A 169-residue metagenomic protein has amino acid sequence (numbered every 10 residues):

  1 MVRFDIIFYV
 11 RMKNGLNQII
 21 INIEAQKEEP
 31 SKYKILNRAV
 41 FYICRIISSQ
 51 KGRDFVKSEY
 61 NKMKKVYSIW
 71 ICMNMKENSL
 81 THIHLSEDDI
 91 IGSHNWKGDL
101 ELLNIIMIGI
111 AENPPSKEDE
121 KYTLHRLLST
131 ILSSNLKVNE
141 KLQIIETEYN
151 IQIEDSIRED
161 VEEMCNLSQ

Functional and structural regions predicted by a protein language model:
M1-Q169: Elongated, amphipathic alpha-helical interaction scaffolds
